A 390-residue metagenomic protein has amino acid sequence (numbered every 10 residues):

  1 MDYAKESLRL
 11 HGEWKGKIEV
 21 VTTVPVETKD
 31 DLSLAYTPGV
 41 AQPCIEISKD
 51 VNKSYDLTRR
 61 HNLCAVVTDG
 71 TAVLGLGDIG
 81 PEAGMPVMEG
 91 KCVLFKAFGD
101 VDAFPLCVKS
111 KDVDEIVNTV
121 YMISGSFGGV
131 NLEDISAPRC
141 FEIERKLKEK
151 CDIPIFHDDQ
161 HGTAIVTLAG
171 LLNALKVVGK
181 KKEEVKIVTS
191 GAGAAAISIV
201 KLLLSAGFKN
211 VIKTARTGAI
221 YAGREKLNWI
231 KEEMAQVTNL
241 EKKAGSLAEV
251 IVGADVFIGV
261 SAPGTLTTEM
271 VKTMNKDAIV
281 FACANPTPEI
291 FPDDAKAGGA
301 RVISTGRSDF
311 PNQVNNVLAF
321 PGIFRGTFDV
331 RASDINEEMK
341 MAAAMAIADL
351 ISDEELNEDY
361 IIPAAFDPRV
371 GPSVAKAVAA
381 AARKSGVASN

Functional and structural regions predicted by a protein language model:
M1-I155, A375, A381, S385-S389: N-terminal ligand-binding/catalytic initiation module
G12, Y55-R60, K96-A97, M122-S124 (+8 more regions): Solvent-exposed alpha-helices and their adjacent loops that cap or buttress functional pockets in soluble metabolic
D69-T71, I79, V108-K109, D134-A137 (+5 more regions): Short, ordered loop/turn segments at secondary-structure junctions
L74, I79-G99, H157, H161 (+1 more regions): Glycine-rich phosphate/diphosphate-binding loop of Rossmann-like nucleotide-binding domains
P105, N131-D134, I155-D158, T189 (+5 more regions): General beta-strand structural signal in soluble alpha/beta enzymes
D158-D159, V178, A282-N390: Adenosine-phosphate binding glycine-rich loop
E232-R301, R307-D309: Rossmann-like adenosine-cofactor binding region
